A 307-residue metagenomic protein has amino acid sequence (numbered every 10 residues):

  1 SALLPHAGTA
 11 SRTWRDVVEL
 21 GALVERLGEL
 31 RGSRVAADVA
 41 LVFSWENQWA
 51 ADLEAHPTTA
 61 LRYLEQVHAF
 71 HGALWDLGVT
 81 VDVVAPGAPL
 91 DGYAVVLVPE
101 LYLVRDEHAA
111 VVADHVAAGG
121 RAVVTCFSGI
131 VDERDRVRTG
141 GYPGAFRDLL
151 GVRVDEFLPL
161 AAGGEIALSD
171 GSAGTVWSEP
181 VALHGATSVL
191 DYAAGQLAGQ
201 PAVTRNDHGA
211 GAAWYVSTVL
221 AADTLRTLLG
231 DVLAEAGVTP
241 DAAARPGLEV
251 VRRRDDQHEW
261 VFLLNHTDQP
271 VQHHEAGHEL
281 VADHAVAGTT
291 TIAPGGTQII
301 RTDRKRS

Functional and structural regions predicted by a protein language model:
S1-S307: Carbohydrate-binding surfaces of carbohydrate-active enzymes
